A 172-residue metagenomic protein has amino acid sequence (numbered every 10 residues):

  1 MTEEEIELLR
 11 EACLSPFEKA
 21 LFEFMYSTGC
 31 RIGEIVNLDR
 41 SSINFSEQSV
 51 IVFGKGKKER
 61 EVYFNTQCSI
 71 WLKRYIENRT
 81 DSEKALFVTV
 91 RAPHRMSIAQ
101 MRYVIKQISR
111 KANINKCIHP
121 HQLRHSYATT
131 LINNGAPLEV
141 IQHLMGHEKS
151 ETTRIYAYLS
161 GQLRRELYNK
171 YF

Functional and structural regions predicted by a protein language model:
M1-F172: Conserved catalytic core of the tyrosine transesterase superfamily
